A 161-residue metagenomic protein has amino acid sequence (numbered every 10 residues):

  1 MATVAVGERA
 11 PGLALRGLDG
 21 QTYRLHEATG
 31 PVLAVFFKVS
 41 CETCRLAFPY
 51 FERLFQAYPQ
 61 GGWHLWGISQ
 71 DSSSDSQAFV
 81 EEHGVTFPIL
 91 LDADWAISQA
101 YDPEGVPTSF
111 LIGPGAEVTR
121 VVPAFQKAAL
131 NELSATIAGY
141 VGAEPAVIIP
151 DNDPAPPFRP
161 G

Functional and structural regions predicted by a protein language model:
M1-V32, H64, E81-E82, D102-G105 (+1 more regions): Non-globular targeting/processing and membrane-anchoring segments
G20, F110-T119, P123: Short, glycine-anchored, charge-dense loop/turn motifs used at functional sites
R24-R45, F51: Short active-site neighborhood of thiol/selenol oxidoreductases, capturing the structured segment around
K38, Q70, P114: Cofactor-binding loop segments of dinucleotide-utilizing enzymes, especially the Rossmann-like FAD- and NAD(P)+-binding
R45-H83: Structural microenvironment flanking redox-active thiols in thiol-disulfide oxidoreductases
D71, D92-A93, A128: Short beta->alpha linker loops
V80-G115: Short, internal strand/loop/helix patches that form the active-site neighborhood or redox-interaction surface
